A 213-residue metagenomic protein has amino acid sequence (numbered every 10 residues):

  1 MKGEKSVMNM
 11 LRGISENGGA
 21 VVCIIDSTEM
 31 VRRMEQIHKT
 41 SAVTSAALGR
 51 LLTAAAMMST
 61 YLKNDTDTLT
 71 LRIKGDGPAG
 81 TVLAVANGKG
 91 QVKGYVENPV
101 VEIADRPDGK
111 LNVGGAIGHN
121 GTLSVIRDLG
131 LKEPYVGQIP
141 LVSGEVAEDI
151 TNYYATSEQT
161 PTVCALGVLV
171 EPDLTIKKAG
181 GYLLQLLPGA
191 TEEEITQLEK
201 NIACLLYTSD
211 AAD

Functional and structural regions predicted by a protein language model:
K2-L174: General detector of N-terminal leader/presequence modules that precede the first folded domain
D149-L206: Short helix/strand-capping turn motifs
Y207-D213: Conserved small/polar residues in nucleotide/adenosyl-binding loops
